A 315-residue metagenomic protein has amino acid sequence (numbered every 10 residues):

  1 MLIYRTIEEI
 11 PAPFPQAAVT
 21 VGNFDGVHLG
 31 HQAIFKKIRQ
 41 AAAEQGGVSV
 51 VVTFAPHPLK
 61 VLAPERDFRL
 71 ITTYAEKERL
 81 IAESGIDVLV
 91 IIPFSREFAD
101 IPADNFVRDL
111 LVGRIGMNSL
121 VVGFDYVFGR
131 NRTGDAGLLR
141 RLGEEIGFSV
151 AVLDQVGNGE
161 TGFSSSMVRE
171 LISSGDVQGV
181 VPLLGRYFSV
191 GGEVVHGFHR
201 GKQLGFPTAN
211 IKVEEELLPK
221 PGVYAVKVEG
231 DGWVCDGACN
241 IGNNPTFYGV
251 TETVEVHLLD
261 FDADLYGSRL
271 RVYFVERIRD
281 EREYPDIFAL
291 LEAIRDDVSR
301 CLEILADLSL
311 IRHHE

Functional and structural regions predicted by a protein language model:
E8-T73: N-terminal catalytic cores of NTP/NDP-binding nucleotidyl/phosphoryl-transfer enzymes
H28, I81, L120, V180 (+2 more regions): Residue-level signal for inorganic ion chemistry
R69-K77, I101-V107: Glycine-rich, highly charged phosphate/nucleotide-binding loops
E76-L89: A glycine-rich helix N-cap at a beta->alpha junction
D100-P207, P285-A289: Classical nucleotidyltransferase
H196-E315: Phosphate/ribose-recognition catalytic cores of enzymes acting on nucleotide-derived substrates
